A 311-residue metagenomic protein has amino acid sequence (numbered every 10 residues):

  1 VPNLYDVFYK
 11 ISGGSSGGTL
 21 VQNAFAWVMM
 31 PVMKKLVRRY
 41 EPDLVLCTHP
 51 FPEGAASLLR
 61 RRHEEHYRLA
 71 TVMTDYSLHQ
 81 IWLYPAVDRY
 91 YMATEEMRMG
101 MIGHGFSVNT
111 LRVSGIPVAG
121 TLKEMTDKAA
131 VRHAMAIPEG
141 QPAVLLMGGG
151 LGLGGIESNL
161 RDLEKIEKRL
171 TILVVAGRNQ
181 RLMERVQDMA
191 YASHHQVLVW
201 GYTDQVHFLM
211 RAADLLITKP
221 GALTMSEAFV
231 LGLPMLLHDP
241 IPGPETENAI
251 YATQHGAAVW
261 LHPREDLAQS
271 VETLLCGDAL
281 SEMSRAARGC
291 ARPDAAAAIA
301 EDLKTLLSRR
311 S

Functional and structural regions predicted by a protein language model:
V1-S311: Nucleotide-activated sugar donor-binding and catalytic core shared by glycosyltransferases and related lipid-linked
